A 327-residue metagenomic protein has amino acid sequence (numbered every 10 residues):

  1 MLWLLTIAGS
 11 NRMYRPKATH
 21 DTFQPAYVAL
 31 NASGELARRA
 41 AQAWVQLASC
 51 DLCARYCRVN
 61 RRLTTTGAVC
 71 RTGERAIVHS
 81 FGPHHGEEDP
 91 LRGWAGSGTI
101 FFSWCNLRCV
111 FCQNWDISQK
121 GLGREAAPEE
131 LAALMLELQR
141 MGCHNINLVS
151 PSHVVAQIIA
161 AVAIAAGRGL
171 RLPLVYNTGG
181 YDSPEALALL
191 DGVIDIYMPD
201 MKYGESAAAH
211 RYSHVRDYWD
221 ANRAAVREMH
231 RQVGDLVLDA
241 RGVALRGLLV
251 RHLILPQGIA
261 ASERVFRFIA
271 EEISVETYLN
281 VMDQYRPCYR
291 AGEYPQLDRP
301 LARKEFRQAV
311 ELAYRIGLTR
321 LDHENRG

Functional and structural regions predicted by a protein language model:
L2-T65, G234-G327: Auxiliary Fe-S-binding modules of radical SAM enzymes
T66, C70-G192, I196, E205-S206: Conserved Radical SAM active-site core
G98, I146, L174-Y176, Y197-P199 (+3 more regions): Hydrophobic faces of well-ordered beta-strands that scaffold small-molecule active sites in alpha/beta enzyme cores
S118, V155, G180-S183, M201-W219 (+3 more regions): Conserved radical SAM core fold
L131-L134, I158-V162, A186, L190 (+4 more regions): A general structural detector for well-ordered alpha-helical segments in enzyme core domains, enriched
Q139, A166, D191, H230 (+2 more regions): N-terminal cationic-hydrophobic initiation segments that often serve targeting/anchoring roles
Q139-I164, R211, D217, R227 (+1 more regions): Conserved glycine-rich "GG(E/T)P / GGGxP" loop and the immediately following alpha-helix in the radical SAM core
H210-D239: Anionic-ligand binding region
